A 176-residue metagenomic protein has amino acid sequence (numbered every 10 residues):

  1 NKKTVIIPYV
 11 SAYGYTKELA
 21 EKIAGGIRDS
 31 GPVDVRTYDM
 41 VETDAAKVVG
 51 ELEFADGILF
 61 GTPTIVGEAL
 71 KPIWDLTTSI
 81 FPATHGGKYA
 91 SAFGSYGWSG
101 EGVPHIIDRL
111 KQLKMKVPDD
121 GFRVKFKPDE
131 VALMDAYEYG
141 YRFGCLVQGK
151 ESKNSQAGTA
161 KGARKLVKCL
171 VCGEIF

Functional and structural regions predicted by a protein language model:
N1, E18-M40, V48-K161: FMN-binding flavodoxin-like domain, especially the glycine-rich phosphate-binding loop
N1-P8: Long, charged amphipathic helices and adjacent flexible linkers at domain junctions
K3, G14, V167: Cys/His-enriched microdomains
Y9, G14-A20: Glycine-rich phosphate/diphosphate-binding loop of Rossmann-like nucleotide-binding domains
D44: Active-site loop segments of alpha/beta catalytic cores
R164: Extracytoplasmic/periplasm-facing segments of secreted or lipoprotein envelope proteins
C169-C172: Short cysteine-rich clusters marking metal-coordination/redox-active sites
F176: Cys/His-rich microdomains that often coordinate metals
